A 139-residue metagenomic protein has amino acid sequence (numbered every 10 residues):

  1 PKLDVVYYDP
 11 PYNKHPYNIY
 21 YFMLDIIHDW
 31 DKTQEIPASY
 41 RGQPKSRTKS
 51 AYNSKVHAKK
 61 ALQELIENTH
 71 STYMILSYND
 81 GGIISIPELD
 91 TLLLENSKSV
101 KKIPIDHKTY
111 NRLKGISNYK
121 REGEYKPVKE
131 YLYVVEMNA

Functional and structural regions predicted by a protein language model:
P1-A139: Class I S-adenosyl-L-methionine-dependent methyltransferase catalytic core
